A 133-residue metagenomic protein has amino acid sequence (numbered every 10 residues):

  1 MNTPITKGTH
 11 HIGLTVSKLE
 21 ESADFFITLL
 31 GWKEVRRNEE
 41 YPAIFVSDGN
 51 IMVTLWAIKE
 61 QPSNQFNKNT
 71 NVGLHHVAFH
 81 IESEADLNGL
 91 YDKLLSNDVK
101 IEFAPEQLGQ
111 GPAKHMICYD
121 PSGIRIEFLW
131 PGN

Functional and structural regions predicted by a protein language model:
M1-E20, L74-F79, G132-N133: N-terminal beta-strand motif that seeds the catalytic metal site of vicinal oxygen chelate
M1-I5, Y91-N133: Vicinal oxygen chelate
G8, E40, G73, P112: Exposed loop/turn and edge beta-strand positions of beta-sandwich/beta-sheet ligand-binding modules
T15-V53, A57-K59: Core segments of cupin and vicinal oxygen chelate
P42, I51, G73-H75, N97: A generic structural signal for short beta-strands and their flanking turns/coil linkers
A57-Q61, P131-N133: Acetyl-CoA-dependent GNAT
E60-F66, F103-A104: A short, acidic/glycine-rich surface segment
A85-L90: Short amphipathic alpha-helices within nucleic acid-binding modules
